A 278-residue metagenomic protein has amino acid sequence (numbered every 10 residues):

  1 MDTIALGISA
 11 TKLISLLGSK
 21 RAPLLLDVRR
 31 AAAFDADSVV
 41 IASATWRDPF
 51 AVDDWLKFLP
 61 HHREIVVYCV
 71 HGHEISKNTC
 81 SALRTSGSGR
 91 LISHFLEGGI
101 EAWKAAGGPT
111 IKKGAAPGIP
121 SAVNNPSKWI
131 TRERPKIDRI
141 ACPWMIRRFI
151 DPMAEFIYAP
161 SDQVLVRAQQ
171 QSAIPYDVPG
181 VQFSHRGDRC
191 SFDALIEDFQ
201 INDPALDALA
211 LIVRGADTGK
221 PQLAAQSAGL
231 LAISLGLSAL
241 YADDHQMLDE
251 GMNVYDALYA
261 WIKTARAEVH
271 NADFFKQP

Functional and structural regions predicted by a protein language model:
M1-L24, V28-V66, H71-P143, R148-M153 (+8 more regions): Rhodanese-like catalytic fold shared by cysteine-dependent sulfurtransferases and DSP/PTP-type phosphatases
I157: Segments forming glycine/polar-rich beta-alpha architectures that bind adenosine-containing cofactors
D162-V164: Intrinsically disordered cytosolic tails
R186-C190: C-terminal catalytic/acceptor-binding lobe
A224-G229: Short, well-ordered alpha-helical segments that carry or flank key catalytic/ligand-binding motifs at enzyme/regulatory
Y241-D244: Terminal low-complexity "docking" segments
